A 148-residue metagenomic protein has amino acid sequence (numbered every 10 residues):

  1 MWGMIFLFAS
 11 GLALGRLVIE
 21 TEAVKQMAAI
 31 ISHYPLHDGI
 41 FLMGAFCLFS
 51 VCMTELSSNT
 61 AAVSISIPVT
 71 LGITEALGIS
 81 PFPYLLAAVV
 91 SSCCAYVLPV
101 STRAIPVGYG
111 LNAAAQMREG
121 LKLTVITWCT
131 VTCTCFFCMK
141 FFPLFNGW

Functional and structural regions predicted by a protein language model:
M1-L7, A62, S66, N112 (+1 more regions): Cytoplasmic-side transmembrane-helix entry/capping segments in multi-pass membrane proteins
M1-Q26, G39-E55: Core transmembrane alpha-helical segments of multi-pass membrane transporters/permeases
F8-G15, F46-M53, L71, S91-S92 (+1 more regions): Hydrophobic core segments of alpha-helical transmembrane domains in multi-pass membrane transport and ion-translocation
R16-E22, M53-I65, C94-R103: Short helix-coil transition sites and intra-membrane helix breaks within transmembrane domains of multi-pass
V18-Y34, F142-W148: Membrane-interface helix termini and inter-helical loops of multi-pass transporters
P35-F82, A88-V89: Hydrophobic alpha-helical transmembrane segments of multi-pass integral membrane proteins, predominantly secondary
V89-W148: Juxtamembrane and boundary regions of transmembrane helices in multi-pass small-molecule transporters and channels
